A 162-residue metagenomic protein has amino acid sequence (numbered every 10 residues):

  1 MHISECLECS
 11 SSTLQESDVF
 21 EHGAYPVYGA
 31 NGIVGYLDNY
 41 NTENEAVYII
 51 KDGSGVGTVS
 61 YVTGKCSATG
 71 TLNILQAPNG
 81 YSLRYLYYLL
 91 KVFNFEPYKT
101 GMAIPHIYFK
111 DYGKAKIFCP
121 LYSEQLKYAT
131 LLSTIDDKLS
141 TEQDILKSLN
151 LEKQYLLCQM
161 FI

Functional and structural regions predicted by a protein language model:
M1-G29, C119: Non-catalytic DNA-recognition/assembly elements of restriction-modification systems
E5, Y85, K114, K127-Y128: Short, solvent-exposed alpha-helical surface patches in well-structured domains
T13, I104, G113-P120: Short, recurring structural edge motifs at helix starts
G29-K91, T100-I104, Y108-Y112: A short beta-sheet element
F118-I162: Amphipathic alpha-helical coiled-coil/heptad-repeat segments
